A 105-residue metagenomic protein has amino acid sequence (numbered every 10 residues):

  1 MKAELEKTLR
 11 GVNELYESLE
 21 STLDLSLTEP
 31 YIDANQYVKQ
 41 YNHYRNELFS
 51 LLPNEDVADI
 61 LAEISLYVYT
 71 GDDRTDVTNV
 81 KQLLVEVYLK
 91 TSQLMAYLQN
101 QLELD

Functional and structural regions predicted by a protein language model:
M1-N35: Short terminal alpha-helical segments
K2-L5, Y41, R45, V57 (+3 more regions): Short amphipathic alpha-helical segments that mediate assembly, nucleic-acid/protein binding, or membrane association
E6, R10, P30-N42, L61-A62 (+1 more regions): Short, charged, amphipathic alpha-helical segments
G11, L15-S18, Q40, E47 (+3 more regions): Charged, solvent-exposed faces of alpha-helical coiled-coils
E20-L23, L27, L52, D56-D59 (+1 more regions): Long, hydrophobic, amphipathic alpha-helical segments used as structural scaffolds
N42-I64: Short, solvent-exposed, charged loop/turn and helix-capping segments that join or cap alpha-helices on peripheral
Y67-D105: Amphipathic alpha-helical binding modules
